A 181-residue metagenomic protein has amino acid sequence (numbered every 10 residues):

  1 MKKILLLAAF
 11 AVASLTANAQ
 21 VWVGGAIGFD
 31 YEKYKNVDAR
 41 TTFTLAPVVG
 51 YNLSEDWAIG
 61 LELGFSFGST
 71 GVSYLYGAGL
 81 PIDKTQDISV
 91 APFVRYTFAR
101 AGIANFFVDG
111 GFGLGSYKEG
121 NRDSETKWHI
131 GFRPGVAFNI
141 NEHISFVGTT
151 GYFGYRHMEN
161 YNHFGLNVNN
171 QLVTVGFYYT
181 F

Functional and structural regions predicted by a protein language model:
I4-A13: Sec-dependent N-terminal signal peptides
F10, E62, T149: Active-site-flanking alpha-helical
L15-A19: Sec/Tat signal peptide C-region and signal peptidase I cleavage site
V21, F29-Y31, F43-R133, F138-F146 (+1 more regions): Gram-negative (and chloroplast) outer-membrane scaffold detector with strong preference for beta-barrel transmembrane
K35-A39, G120-E125, N160-G165: Short, solvent-exposed loop/turn segments at secondary-structure boundaries
V147, Y152-F181: Hydrophobic secondary-structure block in the mid-to-C-terminal portion of proteins
